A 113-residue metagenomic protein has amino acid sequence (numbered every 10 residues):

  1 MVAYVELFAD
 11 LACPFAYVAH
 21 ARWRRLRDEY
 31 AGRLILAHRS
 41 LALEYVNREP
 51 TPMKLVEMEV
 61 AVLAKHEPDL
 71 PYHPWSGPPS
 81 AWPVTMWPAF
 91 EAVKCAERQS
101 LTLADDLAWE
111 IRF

Functional and structural regions predicted by a protein language model:
M1-E6: Extreme N-terminal starter segment of soluble prokaryotic enzymes
F8-A12: Aromatic-flanked redox-active Cys/Sec active sites in thiol-based oxidoreductases, especially the WC-centered
F15: Short, cysteine/histidine-rich loop/knuckle motifs that typically chelate Zn2+
V18-F113: Structural alpha/beta surface segment adjacent to cysteine/selenocysteine redox centers across thiol/disulfide enzymes
